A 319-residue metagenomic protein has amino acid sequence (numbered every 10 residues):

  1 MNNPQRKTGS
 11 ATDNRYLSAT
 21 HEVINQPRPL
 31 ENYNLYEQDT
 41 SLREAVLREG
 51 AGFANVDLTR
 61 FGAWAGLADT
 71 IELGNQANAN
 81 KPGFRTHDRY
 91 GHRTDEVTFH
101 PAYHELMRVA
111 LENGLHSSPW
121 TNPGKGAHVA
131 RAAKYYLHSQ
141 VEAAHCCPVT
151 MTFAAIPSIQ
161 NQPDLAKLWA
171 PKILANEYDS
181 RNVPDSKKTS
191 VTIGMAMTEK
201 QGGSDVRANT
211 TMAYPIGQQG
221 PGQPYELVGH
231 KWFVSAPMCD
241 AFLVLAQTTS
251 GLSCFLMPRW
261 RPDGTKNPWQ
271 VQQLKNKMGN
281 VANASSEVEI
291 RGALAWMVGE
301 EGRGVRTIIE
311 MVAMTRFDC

Functional and structural regions predicted by a protein language model:
M1-G124, A143: Extended, charge-enriched "interface" segments that sit outside catalytic cores
H92-P184, S235-A236: Internal helix-loop-helix
P119-W120, A133-A143, F153, P157 (+4 more regions): Glycine- and acidic
P163-T211, P215-I216, G220-Q223: Internal maturation/activation junctions in enzymes
Q201-S204, F233-S235, K277-N283: Short Gly/Pro-enriched turn/cap motifs at secondary-structure boundaries
G222-N267: A short core secondary-structure module
T265-R291: Flexible, small-/acidic-enriched active-site or ligand-binding loops
E287-T315: A glycine-rich, basic-preceded beta-loop-alpha segment at the flavin cofactor/substrate interface of flavin-utilizing
